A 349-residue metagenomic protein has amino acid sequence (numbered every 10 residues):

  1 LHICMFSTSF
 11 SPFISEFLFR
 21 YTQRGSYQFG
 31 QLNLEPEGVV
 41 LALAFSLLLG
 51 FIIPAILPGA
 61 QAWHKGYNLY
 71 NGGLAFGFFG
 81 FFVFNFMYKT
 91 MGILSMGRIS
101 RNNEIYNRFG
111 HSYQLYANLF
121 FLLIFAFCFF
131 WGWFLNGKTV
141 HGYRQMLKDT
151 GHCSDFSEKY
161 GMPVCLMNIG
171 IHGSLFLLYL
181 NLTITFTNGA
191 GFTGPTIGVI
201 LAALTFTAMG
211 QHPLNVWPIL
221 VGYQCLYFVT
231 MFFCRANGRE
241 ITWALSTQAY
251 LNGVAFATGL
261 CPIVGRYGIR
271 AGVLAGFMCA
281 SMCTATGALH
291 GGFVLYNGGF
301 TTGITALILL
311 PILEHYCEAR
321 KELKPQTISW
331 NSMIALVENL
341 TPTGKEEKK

Functional and structural regions predicted by a protein language model:
L1-C4, S11-T22, N33-E37, L182-G189 (+2 more regions): Hydrophobic alpha-helical bundle architecture
M5, S9, F78, F120-F127 (+2 more regions): Hydrophobic mid-bilayer segments of alpha-helices in multi-pass membrane transport proteins, especially secondary
T8-S9, F51, F82, A202-A203 (+3 more regions): Hydrophobic transmembrane alpha-helices of multi-pass, membrane-embedded glycosylation machinery
G30-T90, S95-F125, G142-N168, W243-V337: C-terminal transmembrane helix-loop-helix hairpin of multi-pass membrane proteins
F125-N136: Hydrophobic alpha-helical membrane-embedded segments
K138-M231: Transmembrane helical segments that form the transport core of multi-pass membrane transport proteins
M333-K349: Long, low-complexity, intrinsically disordered cytosolic termini of multi-pass membrane proteins
